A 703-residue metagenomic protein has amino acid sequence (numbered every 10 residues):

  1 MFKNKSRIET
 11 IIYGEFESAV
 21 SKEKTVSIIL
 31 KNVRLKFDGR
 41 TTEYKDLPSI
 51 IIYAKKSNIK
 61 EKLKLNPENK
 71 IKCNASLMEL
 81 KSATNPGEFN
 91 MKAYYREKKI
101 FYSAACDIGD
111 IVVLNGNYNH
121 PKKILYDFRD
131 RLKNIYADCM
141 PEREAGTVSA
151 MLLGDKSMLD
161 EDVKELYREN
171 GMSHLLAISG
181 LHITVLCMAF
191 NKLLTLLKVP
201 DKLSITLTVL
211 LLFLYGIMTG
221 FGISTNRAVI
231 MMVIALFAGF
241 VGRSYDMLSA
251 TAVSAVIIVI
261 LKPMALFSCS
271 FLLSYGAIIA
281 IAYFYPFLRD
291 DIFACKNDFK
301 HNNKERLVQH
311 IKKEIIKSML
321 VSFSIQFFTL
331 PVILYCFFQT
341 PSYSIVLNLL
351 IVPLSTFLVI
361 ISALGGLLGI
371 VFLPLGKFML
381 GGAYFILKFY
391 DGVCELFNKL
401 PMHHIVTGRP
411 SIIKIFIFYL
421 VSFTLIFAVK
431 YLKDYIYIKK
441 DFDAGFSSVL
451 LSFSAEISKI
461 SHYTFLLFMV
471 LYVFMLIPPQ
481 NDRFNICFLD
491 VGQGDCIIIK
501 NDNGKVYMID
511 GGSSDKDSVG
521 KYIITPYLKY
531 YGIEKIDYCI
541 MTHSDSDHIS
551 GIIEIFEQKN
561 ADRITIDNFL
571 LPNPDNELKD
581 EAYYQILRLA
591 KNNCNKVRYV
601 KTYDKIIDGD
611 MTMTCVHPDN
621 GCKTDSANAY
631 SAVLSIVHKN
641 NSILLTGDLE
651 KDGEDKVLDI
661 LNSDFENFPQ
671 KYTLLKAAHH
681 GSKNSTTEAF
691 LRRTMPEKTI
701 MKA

Functional and structural regions predicted by a protein language model:
M1-E9, R227, Y431-F442: N-terminal leader/targeting segments
M1-H174, Y522-P526, N576, Y584-V600 (+3 more regions): Membrane-interface helix/helix-cap signal primarily in integral membrane proteins
K60-P67, I71-S76, Y94, I100 (+3 more regions): Non-globular, low-confidence helical/coil segments that flank catalytic cores
Y95-M231, L236, S324-F327, Y538 (+4 more regions): Aromatic-rich juxtamembrane segments at the membrane interface
Y136-P141, N191-I205, F237-D246, F284-K317 (+3 more regions): Membrane interface segments of multi-pass transport proteins and intramembrane proteases
L181-V199, I230-A238, I279-L288, S362-G365 (+4 more regions): Membrane-interfacial alpha-helical segments at the cytosolic side of multi-pass membrane proteins
V185, I205-L210, T225, V229 (+8 more regions): Hydrophobic alpha-helical transmembrane segments
G216-T225, F240-Y245, L261-F271, L334 (+1 more regions): Membrane-interface helix caps and helix-loop-helix hairpins in membrane proteins
